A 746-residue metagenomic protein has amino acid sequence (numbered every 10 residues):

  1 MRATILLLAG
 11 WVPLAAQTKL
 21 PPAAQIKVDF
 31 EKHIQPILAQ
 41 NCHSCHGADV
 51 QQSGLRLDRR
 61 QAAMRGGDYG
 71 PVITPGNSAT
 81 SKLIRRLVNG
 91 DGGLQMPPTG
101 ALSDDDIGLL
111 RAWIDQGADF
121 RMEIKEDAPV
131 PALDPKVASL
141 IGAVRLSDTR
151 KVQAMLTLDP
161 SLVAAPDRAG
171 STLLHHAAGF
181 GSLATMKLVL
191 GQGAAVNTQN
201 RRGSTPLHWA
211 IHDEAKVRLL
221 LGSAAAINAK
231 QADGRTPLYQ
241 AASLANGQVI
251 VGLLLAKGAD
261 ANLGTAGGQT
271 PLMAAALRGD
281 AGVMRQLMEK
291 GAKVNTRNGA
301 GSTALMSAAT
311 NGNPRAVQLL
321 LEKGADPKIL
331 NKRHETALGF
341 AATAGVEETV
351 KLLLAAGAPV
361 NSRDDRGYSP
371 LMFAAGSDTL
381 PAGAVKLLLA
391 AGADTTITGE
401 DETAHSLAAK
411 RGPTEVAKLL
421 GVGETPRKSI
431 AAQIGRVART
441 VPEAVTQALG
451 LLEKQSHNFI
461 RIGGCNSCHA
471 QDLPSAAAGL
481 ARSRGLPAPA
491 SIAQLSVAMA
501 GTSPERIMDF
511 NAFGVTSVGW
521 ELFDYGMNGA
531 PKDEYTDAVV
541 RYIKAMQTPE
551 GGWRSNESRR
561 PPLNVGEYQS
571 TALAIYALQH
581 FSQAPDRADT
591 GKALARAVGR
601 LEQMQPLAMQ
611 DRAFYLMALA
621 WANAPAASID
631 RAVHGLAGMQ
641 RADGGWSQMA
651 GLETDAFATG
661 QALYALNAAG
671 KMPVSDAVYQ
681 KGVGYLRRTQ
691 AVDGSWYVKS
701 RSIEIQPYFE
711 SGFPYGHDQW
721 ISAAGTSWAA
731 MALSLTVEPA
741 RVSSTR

Functional and structural regions predicted by a protein language model:
R2-A15: Bacterial N-terminal signal peptides
A15-R150, A154-L158, R168-T172, H176 (+3 more regions): Aromatic- and Gly/Pro-enriched helix-to-coil junctions and flexible linker segments
D91, A132-S139, S147, A169 (+9 more regions): Alpha-helix N-cap/N′ positions at the starts of helices
G142-S147, H176-S182, W209-E214, Q240-G247 (+5 more regions): Ankyrin repeat A-helix N-terminal signature
V144, L156-T157, A178, L190-G191 (+17 more regions): Ankyrin-repeat helical core positions
L156-S161, K187-A195, R218-A226, G252-D260 (+5 more regions): Ankyrin repeat domain, specifically the short helix-to-loop turn at the C-terminus of the second helix of each repeat
N197-T198, N228, D233, G258 (+10 more regions): Preference for long, amphipathic alpha-helical scaffolds in soluble/luminal domains and all-alpha bundles
